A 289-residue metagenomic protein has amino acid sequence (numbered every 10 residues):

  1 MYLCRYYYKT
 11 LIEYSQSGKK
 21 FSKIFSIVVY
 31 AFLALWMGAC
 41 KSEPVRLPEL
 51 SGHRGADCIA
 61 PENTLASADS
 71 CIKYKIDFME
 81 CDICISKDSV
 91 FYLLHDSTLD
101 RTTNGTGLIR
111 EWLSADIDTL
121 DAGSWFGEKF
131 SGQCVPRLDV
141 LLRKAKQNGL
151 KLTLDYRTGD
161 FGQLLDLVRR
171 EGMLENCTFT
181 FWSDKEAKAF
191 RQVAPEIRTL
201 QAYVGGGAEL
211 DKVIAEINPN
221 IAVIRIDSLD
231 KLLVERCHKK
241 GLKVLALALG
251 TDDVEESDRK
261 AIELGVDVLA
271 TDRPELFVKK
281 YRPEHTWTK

Functional and structural regions predicted by a protein language model:
M1-P48: Bacterial Sec-dependent N-terminal signal peptides
A39-K289: Phosphate-group recognition and catalysis centered on beta-loop-alpha active-site segments
